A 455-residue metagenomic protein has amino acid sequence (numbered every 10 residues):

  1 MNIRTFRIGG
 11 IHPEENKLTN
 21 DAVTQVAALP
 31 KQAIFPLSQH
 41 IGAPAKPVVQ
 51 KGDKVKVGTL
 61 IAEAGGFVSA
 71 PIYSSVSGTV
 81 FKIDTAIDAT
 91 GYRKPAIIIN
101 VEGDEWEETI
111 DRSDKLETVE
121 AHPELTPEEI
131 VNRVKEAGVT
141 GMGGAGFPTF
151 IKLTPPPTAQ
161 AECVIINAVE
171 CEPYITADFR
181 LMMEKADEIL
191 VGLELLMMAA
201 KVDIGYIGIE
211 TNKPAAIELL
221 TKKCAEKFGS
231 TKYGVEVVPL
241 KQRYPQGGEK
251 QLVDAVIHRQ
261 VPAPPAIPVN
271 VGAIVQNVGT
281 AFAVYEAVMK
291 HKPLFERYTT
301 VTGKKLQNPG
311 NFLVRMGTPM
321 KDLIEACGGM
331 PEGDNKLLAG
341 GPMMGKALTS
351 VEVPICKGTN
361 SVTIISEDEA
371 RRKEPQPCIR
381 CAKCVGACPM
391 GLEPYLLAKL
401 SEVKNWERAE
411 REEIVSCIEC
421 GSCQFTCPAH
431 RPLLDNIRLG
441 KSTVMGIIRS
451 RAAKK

Functional and structural regions predicted by a protein language model:
M1-V48: N-terminal, Lys/Arg-enriched amphipathic/low-complexity engagement segments that precede the first folded domain
Q50-E63, K82: Short, well-structured beta-strand-loop connectors
G78-V80: Conserved hydrophobic positions within beta-strands
I87-F147, T158, P214, F228: Acidic low-complexity segments
V164-D178, K305: Gly-rich Lys/Arg/Thr-decorated short loops/hinges at beta-loop-alpha junctions or inter-strand turns that position
M183-A199: Histidine-anchored nucleotide/phosphate-binding helix
V202-M320, A326-G333, G341: Hydrophobic alpha-helical positions that pack around
T359-P375, V385, P389-K455: Ferredoxin-type iron-sulfur electron-transfer modules in oxidoreductases and energy-metabolism complexes
